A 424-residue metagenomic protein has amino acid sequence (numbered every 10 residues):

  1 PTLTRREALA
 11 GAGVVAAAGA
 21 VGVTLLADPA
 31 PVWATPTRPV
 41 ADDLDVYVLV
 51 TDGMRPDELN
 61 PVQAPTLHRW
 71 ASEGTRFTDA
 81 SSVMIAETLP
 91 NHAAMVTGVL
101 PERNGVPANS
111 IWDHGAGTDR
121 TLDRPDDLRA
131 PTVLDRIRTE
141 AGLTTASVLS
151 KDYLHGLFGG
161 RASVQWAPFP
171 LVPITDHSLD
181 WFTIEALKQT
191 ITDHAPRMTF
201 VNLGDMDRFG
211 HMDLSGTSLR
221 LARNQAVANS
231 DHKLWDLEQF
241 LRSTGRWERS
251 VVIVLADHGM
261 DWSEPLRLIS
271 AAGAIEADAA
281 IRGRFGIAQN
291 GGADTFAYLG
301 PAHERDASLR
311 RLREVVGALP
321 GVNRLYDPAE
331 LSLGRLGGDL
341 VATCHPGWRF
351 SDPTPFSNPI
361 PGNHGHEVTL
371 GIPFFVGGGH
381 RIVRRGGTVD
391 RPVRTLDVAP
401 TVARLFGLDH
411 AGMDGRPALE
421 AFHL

Functional and structural regions predicted by a protein language model:
P1-T4: N-terminal secretory signal peptides
E7-D28: N-terminal export signals
V23-L44: C-terminal segment of N-terminal export signals and the immediately downstream linker at the start of the mature
R38-D43, P56-A141, G156-G159: Active-site nucleophile/metal-coordination loop of metallo-enzymes that catalyze phosphate/sulfate and related
A41-D42, V83-A86, R124-R129, Q225-A228 (+4 more regions): A short beta-strand-to-alpha-helix junction
D43, D152-L171, E185-D236, L268: Active-site His/acidic residue clusters
Y47-V48, T66, N229-A271, V341 (+1 more regions): Metal-dependent active-site segment of extracytoplasmic phospho-/sulfohydrolases and closely related
Q289-T401: Active-site neighborhoods of enzymes that stabilize oxyanions during catalysis
